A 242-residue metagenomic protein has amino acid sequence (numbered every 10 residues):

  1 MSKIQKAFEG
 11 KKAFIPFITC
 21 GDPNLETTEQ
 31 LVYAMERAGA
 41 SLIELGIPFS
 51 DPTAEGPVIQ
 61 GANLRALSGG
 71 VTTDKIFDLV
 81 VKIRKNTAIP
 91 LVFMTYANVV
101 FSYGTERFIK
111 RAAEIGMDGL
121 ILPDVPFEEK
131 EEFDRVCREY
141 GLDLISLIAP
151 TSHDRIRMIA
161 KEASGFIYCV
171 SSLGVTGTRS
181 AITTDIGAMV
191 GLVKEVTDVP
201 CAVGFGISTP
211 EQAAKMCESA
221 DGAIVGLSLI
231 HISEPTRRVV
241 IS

Functional and structural regions predicted by a protein language model:
M1-F17: N-terminal amphipathic alpha-helix/helix-capping segment at the start of soluble metabolic enzymes
S2-K3, D51-P57, V71-D78, F101-T105 (+4 more regions): Active-site-adjacent beta->alpha loops and helix N-cap segments on the catalytic face of soluble alpha/beta enzymes
F14-I18, I43-L45, L91-T95, L120-L122 (+4 more regions): Hydrophobic faces of well-ordered beta-strands that scaffold small-molecule active sites in alpha/beta enzyme cores
T19-N24, M94-S102, P126-F127, L147-T151 (+1 more regions): Glycine-rich beta-to-alpha transition loops that act as phosphate-gripper elements at the mouths of alpha/beta enzyme
T28-Y33, D154-A160, I207-A223: Catalytic cores of alpha/beta
G61-L122: Active-site beta->alpha loop and helix N-cap motifs at the rims of alpha/beta catalytic domains
C169, T176-G222: Active-site/ligand-binding-proximal alpha/beta "capping" segment
I230-I241: Single conserved hydrophobic/aromatic residue that forms the stacking wall/gate of nucleotide- or nucleobase-binding
